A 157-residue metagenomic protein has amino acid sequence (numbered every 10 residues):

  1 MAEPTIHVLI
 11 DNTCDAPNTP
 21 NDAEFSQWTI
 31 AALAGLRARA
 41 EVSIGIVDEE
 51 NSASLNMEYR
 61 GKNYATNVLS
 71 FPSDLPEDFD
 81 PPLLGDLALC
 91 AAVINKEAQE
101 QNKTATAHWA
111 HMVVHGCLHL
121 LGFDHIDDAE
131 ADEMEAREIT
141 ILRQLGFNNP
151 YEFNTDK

Functional and structural regions predicted by a protein language model:
M1-W109, L121-K157: An acidic/histidine-cluster motif and surrounding catalytic segment that typifies divalent-metal-assisted enzyme active
V114, L118-G122: Short active-site segment of divalent metal-dependent hydrolases/proteases that encodes the spacing between
